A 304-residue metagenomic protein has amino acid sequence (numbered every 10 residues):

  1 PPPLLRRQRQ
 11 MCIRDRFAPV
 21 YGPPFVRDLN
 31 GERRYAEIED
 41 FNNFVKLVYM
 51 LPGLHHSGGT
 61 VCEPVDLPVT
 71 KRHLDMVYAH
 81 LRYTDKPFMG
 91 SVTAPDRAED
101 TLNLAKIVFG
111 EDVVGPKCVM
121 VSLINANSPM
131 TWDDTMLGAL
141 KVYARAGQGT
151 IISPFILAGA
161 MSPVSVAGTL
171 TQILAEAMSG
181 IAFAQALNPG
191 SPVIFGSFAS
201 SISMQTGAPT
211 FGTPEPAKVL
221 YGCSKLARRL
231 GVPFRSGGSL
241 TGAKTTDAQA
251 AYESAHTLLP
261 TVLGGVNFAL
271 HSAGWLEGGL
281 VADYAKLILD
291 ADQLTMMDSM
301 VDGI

Functional and structural regions predicted by a protein language model:
P1-R9, I13: Single conserved hydrophobic/aromatic residue that forms the stacking wall/gate of nucleotide- or nucleobase-binding
P3, G159-S162, G168, I202 (+3 more regions): Flexible, active-site-adjacent loop/turn segments at secondary-structure boundaries
R16-V20, Y49, A291: Short juxta-domain linker segments that transition from a proline/glycine-rich, charged coil into a short amphipathic
R27-N267: Helix-rich catalytic cores of soluble enzyme domains
F234, K244-I304: C-terminal catalytic subdomain
